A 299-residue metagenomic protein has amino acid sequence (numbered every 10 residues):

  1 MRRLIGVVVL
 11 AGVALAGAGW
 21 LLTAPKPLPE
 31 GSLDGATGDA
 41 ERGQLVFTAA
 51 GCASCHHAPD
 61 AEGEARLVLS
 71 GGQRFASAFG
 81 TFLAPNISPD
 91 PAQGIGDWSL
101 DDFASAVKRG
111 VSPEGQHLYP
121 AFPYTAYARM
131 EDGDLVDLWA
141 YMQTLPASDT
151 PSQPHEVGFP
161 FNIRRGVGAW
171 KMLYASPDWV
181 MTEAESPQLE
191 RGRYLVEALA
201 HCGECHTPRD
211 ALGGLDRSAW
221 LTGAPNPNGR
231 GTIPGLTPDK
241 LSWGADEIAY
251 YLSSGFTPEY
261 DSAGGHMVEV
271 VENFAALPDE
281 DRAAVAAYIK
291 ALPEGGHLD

Functional and structural regions predicted by a protein language model:
M1-E41, G133, E294-H297: N-terminal export/targeting leaders of redox proteins
G6-W20, T125, M130-R193, P208 (+1 more regions): Extended surface/linker regions that mediate inter-domain or inter-protein docking in multi-component redox
A24-T48, G63, G168-E197: Electrostatic cytochrome c docking/interface patches
P27-E30, E41-Q44, H57, E64-Q93 (+4 more regions): Sequence context of c-type cytochrome heme-c attachment sites
G43, A49-P59, F103, L138 (+4 more regions): The canonical Cys-X-X-Cys-His
G72-D102, T125-L135, W220-E259, V270-A283: Electron-transfer interface patches adjacent to heme c in soluble/periplasmic c-type cytochromes and di-/multiheme
Q93-H117: Long, hydrophobic/aromatic-enriched structural stretches that serve as scaffold segments
E114-Q116, G203, L212-G213, W243-D246 (+1 more regions): Substrate-binding/catalytic groove segments of enzymes that remodel or degrade extracellular structural polymers
